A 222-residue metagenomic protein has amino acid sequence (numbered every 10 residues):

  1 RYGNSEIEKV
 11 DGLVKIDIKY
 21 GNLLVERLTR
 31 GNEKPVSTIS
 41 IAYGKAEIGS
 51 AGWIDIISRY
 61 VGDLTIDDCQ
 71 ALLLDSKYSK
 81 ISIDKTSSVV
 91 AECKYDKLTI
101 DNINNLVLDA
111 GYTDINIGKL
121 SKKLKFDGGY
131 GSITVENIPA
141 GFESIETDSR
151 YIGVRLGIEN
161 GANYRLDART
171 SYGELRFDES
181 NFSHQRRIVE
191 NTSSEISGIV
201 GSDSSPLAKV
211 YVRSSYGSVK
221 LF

Functional and structural regions predicted by a protein language model:
R1-F222: Intrinsically disordered, low-complexity terminal regions
